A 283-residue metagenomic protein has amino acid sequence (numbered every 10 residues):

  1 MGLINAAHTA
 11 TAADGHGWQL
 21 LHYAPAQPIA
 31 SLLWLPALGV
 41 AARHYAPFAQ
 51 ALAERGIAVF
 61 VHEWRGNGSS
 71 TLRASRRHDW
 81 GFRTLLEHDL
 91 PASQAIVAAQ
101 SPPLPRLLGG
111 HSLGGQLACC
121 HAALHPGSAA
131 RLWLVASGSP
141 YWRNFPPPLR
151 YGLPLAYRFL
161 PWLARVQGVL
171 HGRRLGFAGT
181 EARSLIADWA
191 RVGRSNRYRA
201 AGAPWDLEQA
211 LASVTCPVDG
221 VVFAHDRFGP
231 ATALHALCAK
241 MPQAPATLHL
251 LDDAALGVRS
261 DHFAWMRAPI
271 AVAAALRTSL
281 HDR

Functional and structural regions predicted by a protein language model:
M1-A24: N-terminal cap/lid segment of alpha/beta-hydrolase-fold proteins
I29, A37-V40: Active-site glycine-rich loops that stabilize anionic/oxyanionic intermediates across multiple enzyme folds
A42-H44, A49-A74: Conserved alpha/beta-hydrolase
D79-A98: Alpha/beta-hydrolase active-site loop
G109-R197: Alpha/beta-hydrolase-fold enzymes
V214, G220-V222: Short beta-strand/loop motif that positions the catalytic acidic residue of the alpha/beta-hydrolase fold
P230-K240: Short alpha-helix in the alpha/beta-hydrolase fold that links the catalytic acid
H249-R283: Catalytic active-site module of serine/aspartate enzymes centered on a nucleophile-bearing elbow/loop
